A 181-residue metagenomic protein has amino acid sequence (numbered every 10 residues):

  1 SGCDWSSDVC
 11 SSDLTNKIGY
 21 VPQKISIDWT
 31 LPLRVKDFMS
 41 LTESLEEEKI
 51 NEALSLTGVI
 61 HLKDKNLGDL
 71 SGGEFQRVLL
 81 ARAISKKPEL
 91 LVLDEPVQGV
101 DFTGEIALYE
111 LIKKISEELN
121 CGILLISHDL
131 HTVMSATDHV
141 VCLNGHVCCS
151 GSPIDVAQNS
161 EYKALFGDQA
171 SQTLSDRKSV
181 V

Functional and structural regions predicted by a protein language model:
S1-V9, K178-V181: Single conserved hydrophobic/aromatic residue that forms the stacking wall/gate of nucleotide- or nucleobase-binding
E47-L62: Conserved ABC ATPase "signature" region
N66-L70, E74: Conserved ABC ATPase signature
K87: Conserved catalytic motifs of ABC-family nucleotide-binding domains
L91-E95: Catalytic Walker B motif of ABC-type/P-loop ATPase nucleotide-binding domains
S127-H128: H-loop/switch region of ABC-family ATPase nucleotide-binding domains
V140-S152: H-loop (His-switch) and adjacent beta-strand-loop-beta switch element of ABC-type ATPase nucleotide-binding domains
